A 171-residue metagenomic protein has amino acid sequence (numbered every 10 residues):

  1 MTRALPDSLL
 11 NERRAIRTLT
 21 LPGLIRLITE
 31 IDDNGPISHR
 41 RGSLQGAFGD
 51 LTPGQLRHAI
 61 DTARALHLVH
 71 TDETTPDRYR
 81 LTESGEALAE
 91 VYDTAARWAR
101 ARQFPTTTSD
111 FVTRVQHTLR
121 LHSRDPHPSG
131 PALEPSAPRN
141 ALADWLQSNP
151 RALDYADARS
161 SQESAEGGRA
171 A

Functional and structural regions predicted by a protein language model:
M1-P6: Basic, low-complexity segments
L9-Q55: N-terminal helix-turn-helix DNA-binding core of bacterial DNA-binding proteins
N11, A15-L19, G23, L88-A101: Short, structured motif recognition centered on aromatic/hydrophobic residues
D32, T71, R78: Acidic/His metal-coordination segments adjacent to aromatic residues that form catalytic metal sites in metalloenzymes
R57-R64: Short, hydrophobic-biased segments on the C-terminal half of alpha helices that form "recognition helices"
R64-T74: A short, conserved structural fragment
T75-A95: Basic, amphipathic "hinge/linker" alpha-helix immediately C-terminal to the N-terminal HTH DNA-binding motif
E90-R169: Amphipathic alpha-helical dimerization/coiled-coil segments that flank or bridge DNA-binding/regulatory modules
